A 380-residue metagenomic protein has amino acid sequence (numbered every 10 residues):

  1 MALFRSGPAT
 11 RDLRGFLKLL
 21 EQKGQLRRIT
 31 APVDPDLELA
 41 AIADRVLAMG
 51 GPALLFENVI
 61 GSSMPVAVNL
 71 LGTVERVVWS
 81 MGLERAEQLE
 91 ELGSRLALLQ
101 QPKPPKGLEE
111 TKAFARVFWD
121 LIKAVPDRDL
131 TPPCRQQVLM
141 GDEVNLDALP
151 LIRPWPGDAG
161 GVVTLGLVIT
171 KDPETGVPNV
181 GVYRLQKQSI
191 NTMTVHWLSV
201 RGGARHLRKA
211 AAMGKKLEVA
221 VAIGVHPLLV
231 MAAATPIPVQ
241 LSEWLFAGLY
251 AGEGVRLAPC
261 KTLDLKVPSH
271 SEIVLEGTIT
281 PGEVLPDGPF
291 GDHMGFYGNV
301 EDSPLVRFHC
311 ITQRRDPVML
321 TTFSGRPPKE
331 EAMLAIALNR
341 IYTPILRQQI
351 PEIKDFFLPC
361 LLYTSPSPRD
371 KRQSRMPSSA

Functional and structural regions predicted by a protein language model:
A2-S365, R369: Extended, highly charged
P368-D370, S374-A380: Positively charged, low-complexity/disordered segments
